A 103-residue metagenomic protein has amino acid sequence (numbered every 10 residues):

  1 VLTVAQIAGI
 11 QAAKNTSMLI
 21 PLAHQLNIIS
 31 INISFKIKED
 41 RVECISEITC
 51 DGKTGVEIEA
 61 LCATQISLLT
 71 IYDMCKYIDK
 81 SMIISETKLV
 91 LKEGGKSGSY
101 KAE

Functional and structural regions predicted by a protein language model:
L2-H24, I29-E103: C-terminal binding/interaction regions
